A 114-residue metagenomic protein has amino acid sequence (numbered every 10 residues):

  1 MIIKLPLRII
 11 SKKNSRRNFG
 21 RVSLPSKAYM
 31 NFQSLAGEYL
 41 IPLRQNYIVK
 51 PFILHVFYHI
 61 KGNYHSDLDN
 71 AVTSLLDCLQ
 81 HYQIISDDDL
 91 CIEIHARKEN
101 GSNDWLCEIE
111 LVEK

Functional and structural regions predicted by a protein language model:
M1-K114: Acidic, proline/glycine-enriched N-terminal capping motif
